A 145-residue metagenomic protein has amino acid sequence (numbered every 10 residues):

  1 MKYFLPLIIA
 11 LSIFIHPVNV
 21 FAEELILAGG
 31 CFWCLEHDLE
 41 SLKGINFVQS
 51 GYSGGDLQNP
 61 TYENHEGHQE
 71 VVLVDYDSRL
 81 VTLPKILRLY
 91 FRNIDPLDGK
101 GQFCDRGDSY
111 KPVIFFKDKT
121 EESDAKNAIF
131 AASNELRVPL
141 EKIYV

Functional and structural regions predicted by a protein language model:
M1-F4: Positively charged n-region of N-terminal signal peptides that target proteins for export
I15-P17: N-terminal signal peptide c-region/cleavage motif recognized by signal peptidases
V20-V145: Flexible coil/turn and secondary-structure edge motifs
